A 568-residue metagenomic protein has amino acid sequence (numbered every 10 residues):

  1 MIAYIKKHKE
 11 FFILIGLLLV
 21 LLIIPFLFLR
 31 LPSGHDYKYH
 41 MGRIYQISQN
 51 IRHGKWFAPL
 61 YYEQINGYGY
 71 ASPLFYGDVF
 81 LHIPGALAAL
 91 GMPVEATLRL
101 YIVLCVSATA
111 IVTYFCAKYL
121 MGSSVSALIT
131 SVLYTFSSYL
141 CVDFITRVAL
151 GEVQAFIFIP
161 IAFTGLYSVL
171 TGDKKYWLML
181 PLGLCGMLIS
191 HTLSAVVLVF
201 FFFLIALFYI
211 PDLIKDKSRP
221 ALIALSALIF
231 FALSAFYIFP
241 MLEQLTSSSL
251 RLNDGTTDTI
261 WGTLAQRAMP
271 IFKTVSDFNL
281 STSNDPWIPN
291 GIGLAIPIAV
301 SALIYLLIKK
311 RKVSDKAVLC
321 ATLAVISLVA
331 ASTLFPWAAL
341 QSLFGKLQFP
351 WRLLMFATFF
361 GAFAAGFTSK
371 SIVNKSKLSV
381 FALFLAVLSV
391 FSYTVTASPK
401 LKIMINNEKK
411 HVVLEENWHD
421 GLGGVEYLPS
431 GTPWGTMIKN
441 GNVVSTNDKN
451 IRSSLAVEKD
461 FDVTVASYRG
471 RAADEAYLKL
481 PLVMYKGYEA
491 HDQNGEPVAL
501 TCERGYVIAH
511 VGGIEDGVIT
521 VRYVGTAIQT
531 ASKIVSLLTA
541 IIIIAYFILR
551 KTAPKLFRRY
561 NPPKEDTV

Functional and structural regions predicted by a protein language model:
M1-K402, V518-R522, I528-V568: Membrane-embedded transmembrane-helix bundle of lipid-linked glycan/lipid transferases
A3-Y4, G435-V568: Active-site-proximal, structured, solvent-exposed surfaces of multi-pass membrane proteins that position macromolecular
E10, E63, E95, E152 (+12 more regions): Glutamate identity and glutamate-enriched acidic tracts
I15, H53, N66-Y68, T171 (+11 more regions): Feature targets compositionally biased, intrinsically disordered low-complexity regions with long contiguous runs
L401-K459: Membrane-interface segments at or immediately adjacent to transmembrane helices that form the boundary between
